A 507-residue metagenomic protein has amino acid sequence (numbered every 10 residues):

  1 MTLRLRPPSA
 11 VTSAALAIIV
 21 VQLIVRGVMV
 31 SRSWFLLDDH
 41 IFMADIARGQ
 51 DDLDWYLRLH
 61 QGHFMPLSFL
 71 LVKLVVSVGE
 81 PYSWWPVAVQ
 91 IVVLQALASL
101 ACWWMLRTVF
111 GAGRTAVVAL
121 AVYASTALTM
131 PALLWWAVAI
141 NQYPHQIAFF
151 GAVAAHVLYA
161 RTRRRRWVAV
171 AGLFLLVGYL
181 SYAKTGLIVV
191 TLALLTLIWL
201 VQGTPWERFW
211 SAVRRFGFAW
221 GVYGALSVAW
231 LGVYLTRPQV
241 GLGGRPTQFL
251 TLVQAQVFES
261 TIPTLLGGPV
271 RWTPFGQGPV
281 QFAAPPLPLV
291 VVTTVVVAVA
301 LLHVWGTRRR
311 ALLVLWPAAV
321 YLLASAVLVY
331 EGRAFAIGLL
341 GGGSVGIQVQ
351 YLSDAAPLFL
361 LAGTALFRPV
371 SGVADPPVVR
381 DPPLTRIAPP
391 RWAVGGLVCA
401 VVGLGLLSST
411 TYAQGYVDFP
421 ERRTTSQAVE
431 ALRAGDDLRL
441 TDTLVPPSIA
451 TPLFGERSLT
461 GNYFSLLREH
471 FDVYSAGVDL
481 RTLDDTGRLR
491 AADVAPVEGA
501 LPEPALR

Functional and structural regions predicted by a protein language model:
T2-P66, V72, S77-V117, T126 (+5 more regions): Intrinsically disordered, polar/acidic, low-complexity terminal segments
V28, S125, I147, L176-I188 (+2 more regions): Transmembrane helix irregularities
A96, L100, A124, Y143-A154 (+2 more regions): Alpha-helical transmembrane segments of multi-pass membrane proteins
T115-L133, I140-G151, W167-G172: Membrane-embedded helix bundles of polyisoprenyl
L158-L176: Short hydrophobic alpha-helices at membrane interfaces in multi-pass membrane enzymes
I188-G224: Perimembrane helix-loop-helix junctions
R308-L340: Transmembrane alpha-helix segments characteristic of polytopic inner-membrane glycan-assembly/cell-envelope
I337-S371: Hydrophobic/aromatic-rich transmembrane helices and adjacent perimembrane loops
